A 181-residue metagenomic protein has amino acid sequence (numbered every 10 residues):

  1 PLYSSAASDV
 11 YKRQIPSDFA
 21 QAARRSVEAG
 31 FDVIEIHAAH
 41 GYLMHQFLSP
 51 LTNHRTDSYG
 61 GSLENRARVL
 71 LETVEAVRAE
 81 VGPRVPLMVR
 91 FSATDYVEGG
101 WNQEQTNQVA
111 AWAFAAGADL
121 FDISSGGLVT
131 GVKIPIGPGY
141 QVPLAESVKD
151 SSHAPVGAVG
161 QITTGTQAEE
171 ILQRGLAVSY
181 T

Functional and structural regions predicted by a protein language model:
P1-A7, Y11, Y180-T181: Single conserved hydrophobic/aromatic residue that forms the stacking wall/gate of nucleotide- or nucleobase-binding
S5, V27-E64, R84-Y96: Active-site-proximal loop/short-helix segments that contain or immediately flank catalytic acid/base residue(s)
P16-A20, R25, Y59-E72, A93-Q108: Active-site glycine- and acidic-residue-rich loops that bind and position anionic ligands or nucleotide-like cofactors
P16-F19, R90-F91, P155-T166: Glycine-rich beta-to-alpha transition loops that act as phosphate-gripper elements at the mouths of alpha/beta enzyme
S26, V77, V89, F121 (+1 more regions): Conserved, mostly hydrophobic/aromatic
G30-D32, V81-L87, G117-D119, S152-V156 (+1 more regions): Short, well-ordered coil/turn segments that N-cap beta-strands
H54-P86, I134-A158: Alpha-helix-loop-beta-strand connector modules within alpha/beta enzyme cores
T163-A177: Catalytic cores of alpha/beta
